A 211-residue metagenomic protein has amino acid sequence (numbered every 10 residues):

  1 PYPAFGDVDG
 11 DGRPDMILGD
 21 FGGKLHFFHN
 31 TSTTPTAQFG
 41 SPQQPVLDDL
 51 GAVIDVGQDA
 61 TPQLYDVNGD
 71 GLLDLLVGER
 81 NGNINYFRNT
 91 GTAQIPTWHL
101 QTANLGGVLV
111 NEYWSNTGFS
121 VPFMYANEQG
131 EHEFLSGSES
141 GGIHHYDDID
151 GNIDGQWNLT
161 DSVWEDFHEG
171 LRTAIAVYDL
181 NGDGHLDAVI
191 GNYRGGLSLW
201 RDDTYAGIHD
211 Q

Functional and structural regions predicted by a protein language model:
P1-V8, A60-V67, G118-E128, T173-L180: Beta-propeller blade termini
Y2-A4, Q43-V46, Q58, W98-T102 (+2 more regions): Feature marking well-ordered beta-strand scaffolds used for ligand recognition
G10-G19, G69-G78, Q129-G137, G182-G191: Acidic/hydrophobic-patterned starts of short beta strands in beta-sheet-rich repeat architectures
G23-K24, G82-N83, S140-I143, G195-G196: Loop/turn residues immediately N-terminal
F27-N30, Y86-R88, H145-D147, L199-R201: Conserved blade-register residue in beta-propeller folds
Q43-I54, T102-W114, T160-F167: Surface-exposed loop and turn segments in beta-propeller and other repeat-based domains that flank or scaffold
N116-D147: Loop/turn-rich, solvent-exposed surfaces of beta-rich toroidal or solenoidal domains
D202-Q211: Residue-level detector of functionally pivotal "anchor" positions at catalytic/ligand-binding pockets or at interdomain
